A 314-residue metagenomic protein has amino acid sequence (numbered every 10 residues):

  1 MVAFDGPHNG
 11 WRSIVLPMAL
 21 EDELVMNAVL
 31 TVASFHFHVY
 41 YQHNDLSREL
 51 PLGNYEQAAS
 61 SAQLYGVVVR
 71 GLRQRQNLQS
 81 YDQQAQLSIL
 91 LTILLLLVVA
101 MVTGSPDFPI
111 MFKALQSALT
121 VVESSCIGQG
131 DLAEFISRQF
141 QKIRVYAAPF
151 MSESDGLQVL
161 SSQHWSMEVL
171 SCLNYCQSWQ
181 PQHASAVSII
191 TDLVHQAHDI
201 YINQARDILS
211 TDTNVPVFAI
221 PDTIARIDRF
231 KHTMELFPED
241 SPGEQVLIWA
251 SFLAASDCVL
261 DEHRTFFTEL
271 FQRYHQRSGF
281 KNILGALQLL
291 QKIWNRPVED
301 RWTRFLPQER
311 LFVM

Functional and structural regions predicted by a protein language model:
V2, P7-R12, L270-M314: Intrinsically disordered, low-complexity regulatory regions with latent secondary structure
A3-H8, A62-V67, Q158, S166-S178 (+1 more regions): Helix-turn-helix repeat elements of alpha-solenoid scaffolds
R12-M18, V32-V39, E49-A58, Q63-S105 (+6 more regions): Hydrophobic/aromatic-rich effector regions of fungal transcription factors
V39-A62, T103-L115, G156-S161, Q204-A225 (+1 more regions): Acidic, serine/threonine/proline-rich low-complexity intrinsically disordered regions
L94-S171, A184, S188-T191, M314: Acidic/serine-rich, low-complexity amphipathic helices located in mid- to C-terminal regulatory regions
S124, L157, L236-D240, F271-S278: Solenoid-like repeat scaffolds
L173-A250, A254-H263: Long, repeat-rich segments with strong aromatic
